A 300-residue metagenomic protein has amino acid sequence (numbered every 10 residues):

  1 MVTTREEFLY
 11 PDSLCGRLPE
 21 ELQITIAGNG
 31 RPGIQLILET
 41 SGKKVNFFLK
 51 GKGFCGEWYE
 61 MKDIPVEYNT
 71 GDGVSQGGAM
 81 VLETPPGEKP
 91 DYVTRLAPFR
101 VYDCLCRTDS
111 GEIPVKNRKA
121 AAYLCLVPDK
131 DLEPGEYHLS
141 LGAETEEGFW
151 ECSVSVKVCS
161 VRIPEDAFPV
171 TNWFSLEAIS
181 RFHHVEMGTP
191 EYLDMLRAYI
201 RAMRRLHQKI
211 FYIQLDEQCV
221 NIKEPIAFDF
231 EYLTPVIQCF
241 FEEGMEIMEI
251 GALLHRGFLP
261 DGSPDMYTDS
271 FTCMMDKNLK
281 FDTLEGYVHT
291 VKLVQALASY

Functional and structural regions predicted by a protein language model:
M1-L18, G42-L124: Surface-exposed binding patches on compact interaction domains or structured appendages
P19-G42: Contiguous beta-strand segments within globular domains
L22-I24, E112, D129: Outer-membrane beta-barrel proteins
T25-R31, V115-K119, P134-G135: Solvent-exposed, conformationally flexible loop/turn segments
I34, F47, A122-L124, L139 (+1 more regions): Hydrophobic residues positioned within well-ordered beta-strands of beta-sheet architectures
N69, G73, P90-V93, A97-C106 (+3 more regions): Aromatic-lined carbohydrate-binding surfaces of glycoside hydrolases
V127-P134: Short, surface-exposed loop/turn segments at beta-strand-coil junctions that are enriched for proline with nearby
